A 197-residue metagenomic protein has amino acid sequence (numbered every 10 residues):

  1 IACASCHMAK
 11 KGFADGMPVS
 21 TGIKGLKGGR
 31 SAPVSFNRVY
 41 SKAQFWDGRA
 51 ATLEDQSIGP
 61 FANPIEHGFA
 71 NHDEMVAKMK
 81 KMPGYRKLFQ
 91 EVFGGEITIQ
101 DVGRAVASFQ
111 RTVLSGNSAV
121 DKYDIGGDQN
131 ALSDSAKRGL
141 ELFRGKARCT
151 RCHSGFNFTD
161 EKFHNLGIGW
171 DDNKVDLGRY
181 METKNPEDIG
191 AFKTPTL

Functional and structural regions predicted by a protein language model:
I1-L197: Periplasmic c-type cytochrome electron-transfer domains
